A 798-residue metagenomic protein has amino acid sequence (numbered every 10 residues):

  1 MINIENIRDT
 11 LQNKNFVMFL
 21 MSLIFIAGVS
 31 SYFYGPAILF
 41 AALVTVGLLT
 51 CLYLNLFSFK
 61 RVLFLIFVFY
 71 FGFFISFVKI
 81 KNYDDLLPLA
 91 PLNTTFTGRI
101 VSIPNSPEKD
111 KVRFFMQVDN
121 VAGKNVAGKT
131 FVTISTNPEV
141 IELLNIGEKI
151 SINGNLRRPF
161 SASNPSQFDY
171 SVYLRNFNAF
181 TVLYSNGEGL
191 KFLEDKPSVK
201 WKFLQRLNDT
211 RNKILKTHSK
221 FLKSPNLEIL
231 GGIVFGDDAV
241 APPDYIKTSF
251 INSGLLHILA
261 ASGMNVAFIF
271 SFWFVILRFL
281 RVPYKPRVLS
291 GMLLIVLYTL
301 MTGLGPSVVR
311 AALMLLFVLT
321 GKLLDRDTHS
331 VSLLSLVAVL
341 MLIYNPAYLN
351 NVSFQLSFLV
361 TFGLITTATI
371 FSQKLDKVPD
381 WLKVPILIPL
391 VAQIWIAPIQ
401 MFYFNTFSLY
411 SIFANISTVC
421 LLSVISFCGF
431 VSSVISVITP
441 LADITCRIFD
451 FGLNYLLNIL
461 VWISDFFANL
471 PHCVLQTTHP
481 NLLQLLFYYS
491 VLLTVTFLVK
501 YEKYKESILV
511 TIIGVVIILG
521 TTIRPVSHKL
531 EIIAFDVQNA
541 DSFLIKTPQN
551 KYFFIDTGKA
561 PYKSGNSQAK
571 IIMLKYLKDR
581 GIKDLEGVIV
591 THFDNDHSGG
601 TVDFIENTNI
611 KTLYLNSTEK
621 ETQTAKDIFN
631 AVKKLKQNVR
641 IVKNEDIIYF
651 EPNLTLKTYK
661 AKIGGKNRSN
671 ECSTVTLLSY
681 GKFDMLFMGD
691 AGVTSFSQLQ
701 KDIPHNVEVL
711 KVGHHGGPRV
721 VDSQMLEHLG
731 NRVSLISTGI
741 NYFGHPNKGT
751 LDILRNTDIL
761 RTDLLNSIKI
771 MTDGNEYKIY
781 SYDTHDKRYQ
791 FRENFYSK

Functional and structural regions predicted by a protein language model:
M1-F33, G321-K322, V431-F466: Hydrophobic alpha-helical segments
M1-L87, P91, I146, K202 (+4 more regions): N-terminal leader/targeting segments
I2-L11, F69-H257, I571-K578, D584 (+6 more regions): Membrane-interface helix/helix-cap signal primarily in integral membrane proteins
N15-A27, V419, S426-F430, Y488-L498: Non-catalytic terminal accessory segments
L20, P36, C51, L56-I66 (+8 more regions): Hydrophobic alpha-helical transmembrane segments in multi-pass membrane proteins
G98, S353, I396, L613 (+1 more regions): Residue-level signal for inorganic ion chemistry
T136-N155, Y173-L174, I276, V434-K798: Non-globular, low-confidence helical/coil segments that flank catalytic cores
L364-H472, R732-I736: Alpha-helical transmembrane segments of multi-pass integral membrane proteins
